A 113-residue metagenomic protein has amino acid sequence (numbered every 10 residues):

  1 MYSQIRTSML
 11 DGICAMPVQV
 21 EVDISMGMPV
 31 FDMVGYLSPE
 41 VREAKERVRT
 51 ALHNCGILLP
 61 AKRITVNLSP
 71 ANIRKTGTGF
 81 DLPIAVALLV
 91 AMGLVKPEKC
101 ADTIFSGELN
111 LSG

Functional and structural regions predicted by a protein language model:
M1-G113: Peripheral, non-AAA+ core regions of ATP-driven protein-machinery
